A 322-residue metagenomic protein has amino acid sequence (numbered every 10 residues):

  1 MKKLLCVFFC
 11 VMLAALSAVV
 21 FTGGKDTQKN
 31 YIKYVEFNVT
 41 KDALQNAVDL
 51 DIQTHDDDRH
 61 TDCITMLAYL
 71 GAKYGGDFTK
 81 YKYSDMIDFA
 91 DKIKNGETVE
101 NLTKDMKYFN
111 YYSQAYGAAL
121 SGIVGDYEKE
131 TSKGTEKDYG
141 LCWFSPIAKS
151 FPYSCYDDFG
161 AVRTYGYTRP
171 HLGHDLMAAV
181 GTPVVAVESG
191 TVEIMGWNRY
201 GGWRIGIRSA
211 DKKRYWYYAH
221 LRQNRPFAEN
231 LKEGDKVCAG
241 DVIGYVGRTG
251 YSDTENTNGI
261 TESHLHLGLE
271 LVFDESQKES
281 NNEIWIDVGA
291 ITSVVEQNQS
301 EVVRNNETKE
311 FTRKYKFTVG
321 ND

Functional and structural regions predicted by a protein language model:
K2-N110: Cationic-aromatic interfacial patches
T98-W203, A239, V294-D322: Surface-exposed, glycine-biased beta-strand/turn segments
D175, C238-A239, G244-Y245, H264-E270: Active-site scaffold segments
V180, G196, D241, G247-G250 (+1 more regions): Sec/Tat-exported extracytoplasmic proteins
G181, A210-K212, Q223, E270-D274: Solvent-exposed coil/turn segments that connect beta secondary-structure elements in extracytoplasmic/periplasmic
V187-N230, T254-E262: Zn2+-dependent peptidoglycan hydrolase active-site motif and core
R204-I207, V237-N256: Short hydrophobic beta/alpha edge segments that flank linear recognition/processing sites
T257-D322: Acidic, glycine-rich catalytic/binding loops that coordinate metals and/or anionic ligands
